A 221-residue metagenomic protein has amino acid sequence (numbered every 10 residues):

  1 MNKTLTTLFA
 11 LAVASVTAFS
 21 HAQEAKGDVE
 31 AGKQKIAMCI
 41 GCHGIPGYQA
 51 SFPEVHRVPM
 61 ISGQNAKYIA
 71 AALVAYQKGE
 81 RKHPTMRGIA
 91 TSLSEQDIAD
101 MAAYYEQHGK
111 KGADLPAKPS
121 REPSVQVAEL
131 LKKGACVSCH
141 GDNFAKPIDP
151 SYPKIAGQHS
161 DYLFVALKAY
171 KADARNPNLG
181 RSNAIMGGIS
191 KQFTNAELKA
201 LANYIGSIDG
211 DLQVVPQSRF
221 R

Functional and structural regions predicted by a protein language model:
M1-L8: Bacterial N-terminal signal peptides that target proteins for export
S15-F19: N-terminal signal peptide c-region/cleavage motif recognized by signal peptidases
Q23, I45, I89, D142 (+3 more regions): Residue-level hotspots at or immediately adjacent to binding/recognition sites across diverse folds
E24-Q49, P119-F144, H159, Q217-R221: Sequence/structural segment immediately N-terminal to covalent heme-attachment motifs in c-type and related
V29, K33, G47-Y76, R87-S92 (+3 more regions): Gly/Gly-Pro-rich "capping" loops immediately C-terminal to redox-active cysteine motifs in periplasmic/lumenal
P46-P53, G79-K82, Q107-V125, E129 (+4 more regions): Inter-heme linker and motif-flanking segments adjacent to c-type heme-binding CXXCH motifs in c-type cytochromes
T91-D114, G188-Q217: C-terminal capping alpha-helices of c-type cytochrome domains
